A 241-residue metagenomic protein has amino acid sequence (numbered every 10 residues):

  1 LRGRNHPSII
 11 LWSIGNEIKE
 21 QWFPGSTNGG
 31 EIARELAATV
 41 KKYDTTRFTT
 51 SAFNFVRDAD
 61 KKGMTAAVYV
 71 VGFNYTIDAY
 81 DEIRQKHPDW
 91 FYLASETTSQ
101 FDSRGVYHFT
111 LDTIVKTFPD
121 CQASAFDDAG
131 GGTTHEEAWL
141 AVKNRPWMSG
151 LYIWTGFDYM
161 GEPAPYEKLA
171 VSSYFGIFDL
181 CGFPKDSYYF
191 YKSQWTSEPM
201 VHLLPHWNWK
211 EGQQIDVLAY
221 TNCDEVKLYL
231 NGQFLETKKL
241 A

Functional and structural regions predicted by a protein language model:
L1-A241: Extended substrate-binding grooves/exosites of carbohydrate-active enzymes
